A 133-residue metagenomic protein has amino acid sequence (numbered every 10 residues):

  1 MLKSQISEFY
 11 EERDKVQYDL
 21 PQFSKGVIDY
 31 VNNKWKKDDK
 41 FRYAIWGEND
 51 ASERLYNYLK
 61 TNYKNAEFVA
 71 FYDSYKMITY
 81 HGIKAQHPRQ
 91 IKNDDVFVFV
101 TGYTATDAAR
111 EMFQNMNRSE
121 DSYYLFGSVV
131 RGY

Functional and structural regions predicted by a protein language model:
M1-Y133: Hydrophobic, well-ordered beta-alpha structural blocks that scaffold small-molecule cofactor pockets
